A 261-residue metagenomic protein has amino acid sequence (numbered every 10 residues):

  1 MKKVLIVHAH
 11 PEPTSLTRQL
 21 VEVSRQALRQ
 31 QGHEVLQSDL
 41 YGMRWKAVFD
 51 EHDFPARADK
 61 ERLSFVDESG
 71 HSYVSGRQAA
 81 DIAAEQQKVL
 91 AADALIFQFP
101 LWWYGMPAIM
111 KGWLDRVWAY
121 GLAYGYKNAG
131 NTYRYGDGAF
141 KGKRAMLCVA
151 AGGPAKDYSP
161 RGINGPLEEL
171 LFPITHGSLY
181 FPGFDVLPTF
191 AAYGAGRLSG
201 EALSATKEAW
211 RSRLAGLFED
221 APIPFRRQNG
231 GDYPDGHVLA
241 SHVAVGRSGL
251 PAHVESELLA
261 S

Functional and structural regions predicted by a protein language model:
M1-F99, W103-Y126, E208-S261: N-terminal beta1-alpha1-beta2 submodule of the flavodoxin-like/Rossmannoid cofactor-binding fold
P11, G152-K156, Y193-G196: A short, flexible beta-alpha/helix-coil linker loop
E51, Y193-A202: Conserved catalytic loop of SAM-dependent methyltransferase domains
G125-Y180: Short, glycine-/small-residue-rich phosphate/pyrophosphate-handling segment
G153-R161, E168, S199-G216: Short, electropositive alpha-helical surface patch
T189-F190: Beta-strand-loop-alpha "switch" segments that mediate conformational coupling across diverse proteins
